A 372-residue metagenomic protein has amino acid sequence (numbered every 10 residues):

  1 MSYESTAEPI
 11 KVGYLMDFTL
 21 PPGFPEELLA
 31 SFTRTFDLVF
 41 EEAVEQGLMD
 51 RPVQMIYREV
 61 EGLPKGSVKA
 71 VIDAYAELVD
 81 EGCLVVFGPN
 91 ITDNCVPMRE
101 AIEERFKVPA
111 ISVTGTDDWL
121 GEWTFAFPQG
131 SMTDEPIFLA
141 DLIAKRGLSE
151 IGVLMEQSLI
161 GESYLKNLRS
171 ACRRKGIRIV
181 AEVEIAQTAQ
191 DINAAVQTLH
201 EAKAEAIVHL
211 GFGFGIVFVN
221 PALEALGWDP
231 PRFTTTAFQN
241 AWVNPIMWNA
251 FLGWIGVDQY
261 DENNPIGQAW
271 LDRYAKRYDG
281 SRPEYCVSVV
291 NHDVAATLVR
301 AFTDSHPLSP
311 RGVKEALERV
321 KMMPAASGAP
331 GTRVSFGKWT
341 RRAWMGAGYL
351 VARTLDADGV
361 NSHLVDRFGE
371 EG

Functional and structural regions predicted by a protein language model:
M1-G372: Extracytosolic ligand-binding ectodomains
